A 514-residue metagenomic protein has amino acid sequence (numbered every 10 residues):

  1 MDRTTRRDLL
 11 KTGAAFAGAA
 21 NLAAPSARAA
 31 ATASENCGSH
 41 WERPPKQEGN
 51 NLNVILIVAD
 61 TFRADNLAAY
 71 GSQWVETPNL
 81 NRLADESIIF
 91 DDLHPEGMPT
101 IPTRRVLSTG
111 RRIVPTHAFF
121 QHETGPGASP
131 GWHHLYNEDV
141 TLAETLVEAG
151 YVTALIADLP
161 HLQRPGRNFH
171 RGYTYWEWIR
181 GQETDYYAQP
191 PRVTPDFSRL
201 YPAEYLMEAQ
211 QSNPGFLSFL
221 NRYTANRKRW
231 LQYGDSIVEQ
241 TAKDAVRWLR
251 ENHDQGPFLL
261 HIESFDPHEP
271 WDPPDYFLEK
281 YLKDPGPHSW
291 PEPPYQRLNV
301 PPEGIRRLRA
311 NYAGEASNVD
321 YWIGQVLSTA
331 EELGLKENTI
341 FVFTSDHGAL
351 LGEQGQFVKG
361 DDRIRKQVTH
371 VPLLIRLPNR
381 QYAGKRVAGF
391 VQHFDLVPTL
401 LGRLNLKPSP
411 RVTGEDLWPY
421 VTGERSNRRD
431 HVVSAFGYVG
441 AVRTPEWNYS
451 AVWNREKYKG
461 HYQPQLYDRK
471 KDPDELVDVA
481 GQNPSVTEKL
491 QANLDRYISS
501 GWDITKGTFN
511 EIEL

Functional and structural regions predicted by a protein language model:
R3, K11-A14, A29-L52, I89 (+3 more regions): Long, internal low-complexity/basic segments
S34-G97, V147, V477-S485: Active-site-proximal N-terminal segment of extracellular/periplasmic enzymes that hydrolyze or transfer
G49-L56, G166-E177, E208-Q210, P214-N226 (+3 more regions): Active-site regions of oxyanion-processing enzymes, predominantly non-cytosolic
I55, N79, P257, E263-D266 (+3 more regions): Metal-dependent active-site segment of extracytoplasmic phospho-/sulfohydrolases and closely related
V75, P270-P285, T329-Y382: Histidine-centered active-site microenvironments of extracellular/periplasmic hydrolases and transferases
V106, R111-L231: Catalytic-site neighborhoods of secreted/periplasmic enzymes that process anionic sulfate/phosphate groups
L107-S108, L298-E303, G324-S328, E332 (+2 more regions): Substrate-binding rim/cap in mid-to-C-terminal beta-strand-loop elements of soluble/periplasmic
D196-F197, R365-Q367, S434-G481, V486 (+1 more regions): C-terminal, low-complexity/hydrophilic appendages and adjacent surface loops of extracellular/periplasmic anionic
